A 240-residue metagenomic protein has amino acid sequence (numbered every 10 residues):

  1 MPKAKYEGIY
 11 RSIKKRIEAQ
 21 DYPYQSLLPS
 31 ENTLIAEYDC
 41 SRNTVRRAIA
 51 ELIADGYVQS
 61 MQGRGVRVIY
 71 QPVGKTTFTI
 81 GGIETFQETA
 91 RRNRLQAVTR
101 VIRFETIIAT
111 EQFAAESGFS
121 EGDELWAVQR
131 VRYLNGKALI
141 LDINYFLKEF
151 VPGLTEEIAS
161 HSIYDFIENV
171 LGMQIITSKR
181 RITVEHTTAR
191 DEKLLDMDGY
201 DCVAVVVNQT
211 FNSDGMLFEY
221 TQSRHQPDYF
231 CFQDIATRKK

Functional and structural regions predicted by a protein language model:
M1-R42: Extreme N-terminal segment that seeds HTH/winged-HTH DNA-binding domains in transcriptional regulators
A4-Y6, S30, R67-G81: Short, cationic-aromatic polyanion-contact patches
Y22-P23, V58, A138: Conserved hydrophobic residue
I49-A50: Short, hydrophobic-biased segments on the C-terminal half of alpha helices that form "recognition helices"
A54-G63, I69: Beta-hairpin "wing" of winged helix-turn-helix
F78-N93, R103-I107, L141: Short, positionally conserved secondary-structure boundary motifs
A97-K240: C-terminal all-alpha effector/ligand-binding and dimerization domain of prokaryotic HTH-type transcriptional repressors
